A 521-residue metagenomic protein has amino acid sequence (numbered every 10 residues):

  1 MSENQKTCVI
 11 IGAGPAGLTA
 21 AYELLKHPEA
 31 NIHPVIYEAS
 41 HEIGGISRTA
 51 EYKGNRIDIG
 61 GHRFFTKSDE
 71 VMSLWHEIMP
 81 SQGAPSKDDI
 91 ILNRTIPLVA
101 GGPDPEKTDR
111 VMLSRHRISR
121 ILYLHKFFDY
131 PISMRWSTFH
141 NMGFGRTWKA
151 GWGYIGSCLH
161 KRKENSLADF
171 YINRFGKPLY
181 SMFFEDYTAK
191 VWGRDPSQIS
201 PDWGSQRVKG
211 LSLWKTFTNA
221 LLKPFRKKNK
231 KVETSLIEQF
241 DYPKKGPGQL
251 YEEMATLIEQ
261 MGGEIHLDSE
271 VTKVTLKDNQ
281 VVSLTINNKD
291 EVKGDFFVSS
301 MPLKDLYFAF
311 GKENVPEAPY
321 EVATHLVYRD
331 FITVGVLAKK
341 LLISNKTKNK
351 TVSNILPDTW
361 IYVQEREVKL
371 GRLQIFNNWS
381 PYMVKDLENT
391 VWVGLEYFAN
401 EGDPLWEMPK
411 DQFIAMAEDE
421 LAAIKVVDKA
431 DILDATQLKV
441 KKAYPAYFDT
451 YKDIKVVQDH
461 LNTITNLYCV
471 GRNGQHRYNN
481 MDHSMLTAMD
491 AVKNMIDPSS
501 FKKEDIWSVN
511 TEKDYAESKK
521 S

Functional and structural regions predicted by a protein language model:
S2-A16: Beta1/beta-strand and adjacent pyrophosphate-binding region of the FAD-binding site in flavoprotein oxidoreductases
A16, E42, K304: Conserved Rossmann-like nucleotide-cofactor binding loop
A21, L25-K26, L257: Gly/Ala-rich phosphate-binding loop of Rossmann-like dinucleotide-binding domains, activating on the conserved
L25-Y52: Glycine-rich FAD pyrophosphate-binding loop
R48-T49, I132, N354-P357, E367-S521: Conserved flavin/dinucleotide-binding core of flavoenzymes
K53-C158: Dinucleotide-binding Rossmann-like beta1-alpha1 core, especially the glycine-rich loop that anchors the ADP
W136-T138, M142-V274, V282, F296 (+1 more regions): Active-site/ligand-binding neighborhood in enzyme catalytic cores
L267-E407, D411, A415-K425, E504-E512: Mid-domain catalytic core of redox enzymes that form a hydrophobic substrate pocket/lid adjacent to a catalytic redox
